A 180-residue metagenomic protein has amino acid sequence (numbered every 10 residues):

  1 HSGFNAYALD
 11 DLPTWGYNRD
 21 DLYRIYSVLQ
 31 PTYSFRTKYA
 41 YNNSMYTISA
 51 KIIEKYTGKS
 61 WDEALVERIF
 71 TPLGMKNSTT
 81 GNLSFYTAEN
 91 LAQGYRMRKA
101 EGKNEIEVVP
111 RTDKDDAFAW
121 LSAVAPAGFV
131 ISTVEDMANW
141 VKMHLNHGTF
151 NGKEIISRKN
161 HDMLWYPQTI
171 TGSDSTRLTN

Functional and structural regions predicted by a protein language model:
H1-N180: Short, surface-exposed loop or secondary-structure junction motifs that flank catalytic or metal-binding residues
